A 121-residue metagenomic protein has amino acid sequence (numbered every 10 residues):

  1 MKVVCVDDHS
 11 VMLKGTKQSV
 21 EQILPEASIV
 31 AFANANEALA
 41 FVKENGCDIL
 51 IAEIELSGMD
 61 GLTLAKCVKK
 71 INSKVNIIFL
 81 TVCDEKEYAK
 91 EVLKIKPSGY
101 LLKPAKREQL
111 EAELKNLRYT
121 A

Functional and structural regions predicted by a protein language model:
M1-V11, T16, V20, L50: Conserved acidic segment of CheY-like receiver
A31, L56-M59: Residue-level signal for the "D+5" position in two-component response regulator receiver
A31-I49: Acidic, metal-coordinating helix/loop segments flanking the phosphotransfer/catalytic sites of two-component signaling
N34, D60-T63: Acidic catalytic/metal-coordinating carboxylates
A40, L62-S73: Short amphipathic alpha-helix used as the core "switch/output" element in two-component signaling
E53, T81: Active-site residues of response regulator receiver
A105-L114: C-terminal output helix
